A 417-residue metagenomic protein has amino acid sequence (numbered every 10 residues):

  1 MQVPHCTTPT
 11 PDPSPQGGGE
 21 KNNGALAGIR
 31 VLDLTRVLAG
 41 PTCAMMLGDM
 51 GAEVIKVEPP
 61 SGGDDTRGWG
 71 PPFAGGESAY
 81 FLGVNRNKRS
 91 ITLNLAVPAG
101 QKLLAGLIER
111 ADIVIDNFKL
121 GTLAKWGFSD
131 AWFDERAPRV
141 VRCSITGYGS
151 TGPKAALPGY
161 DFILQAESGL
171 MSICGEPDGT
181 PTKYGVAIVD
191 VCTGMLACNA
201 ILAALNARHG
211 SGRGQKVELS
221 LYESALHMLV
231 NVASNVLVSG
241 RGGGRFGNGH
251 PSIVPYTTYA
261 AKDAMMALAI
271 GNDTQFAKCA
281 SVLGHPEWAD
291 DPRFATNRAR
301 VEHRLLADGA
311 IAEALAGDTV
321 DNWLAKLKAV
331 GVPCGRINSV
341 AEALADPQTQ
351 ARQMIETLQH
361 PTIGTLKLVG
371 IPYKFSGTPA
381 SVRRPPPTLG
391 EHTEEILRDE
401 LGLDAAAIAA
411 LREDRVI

Functional and structural regions predicted by a protein language model:
Q2-C6, K21-G210, T388, E394-I417: N-terminal helix-loop segment corresponding to the beta1-alpha1 unit of nucleotide/adenylate-binding folds
P13-E20: Short, low-complexity intrinsically disordered segments enriched in A/P/G/S/L with frequent Arg, especially at protein
S61, Y148-G149, L221-L226, D263 (+2 more regions): Glycine-rich beta-alpha junction loops
S150, D178-A187, H209-A225, G244-P251 (+1 more regions): Conserved Rossmann-fold dehydrogenase catalytic segment
G194-G214, H227-S239, A280-E287: Oxidoreductase and adenylate-handling cofactor-binding alpha/beta cores
V254-V330, C334: Aromatic-enriched alpha-helical interface/lid elements that frame and gate functional surfaces
A295, I363-A409: Flexible, small-/acidic-enriched active-site or ligand-binding loops
A329-R383: A glycine-rich dinucleotide-binding beta-alpha-beta segment and adjacent secondary-structure elements that constitute
